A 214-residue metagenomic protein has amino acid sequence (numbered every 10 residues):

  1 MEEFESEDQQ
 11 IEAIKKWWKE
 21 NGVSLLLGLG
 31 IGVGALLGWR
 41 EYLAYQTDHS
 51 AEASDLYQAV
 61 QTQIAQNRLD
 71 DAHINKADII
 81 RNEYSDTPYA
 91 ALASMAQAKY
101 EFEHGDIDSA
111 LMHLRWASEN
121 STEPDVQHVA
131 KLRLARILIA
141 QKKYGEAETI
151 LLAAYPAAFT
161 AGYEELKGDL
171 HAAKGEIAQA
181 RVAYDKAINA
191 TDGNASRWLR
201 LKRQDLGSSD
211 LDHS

Functional and structural regions predicted by a protein language model:
M1-I31: N-terminal positive-inside, membrane-proximal cytosolic segments immediately preceding the first
Q66-N67, H104, Q141, K174 (+1 more regions): Structural motif corresponding to the intra-repeat A-B loop/turn of tetratricopeptide repeats
L69-D70, I107, Y144, I177: TPR-repeat structural position
R81-A90, H104, N120-Q127, A154-Y163 (+1 more regions): Short solvent-exposed coil/turn linkers within tandem alpha-helical repeat scaffolds
